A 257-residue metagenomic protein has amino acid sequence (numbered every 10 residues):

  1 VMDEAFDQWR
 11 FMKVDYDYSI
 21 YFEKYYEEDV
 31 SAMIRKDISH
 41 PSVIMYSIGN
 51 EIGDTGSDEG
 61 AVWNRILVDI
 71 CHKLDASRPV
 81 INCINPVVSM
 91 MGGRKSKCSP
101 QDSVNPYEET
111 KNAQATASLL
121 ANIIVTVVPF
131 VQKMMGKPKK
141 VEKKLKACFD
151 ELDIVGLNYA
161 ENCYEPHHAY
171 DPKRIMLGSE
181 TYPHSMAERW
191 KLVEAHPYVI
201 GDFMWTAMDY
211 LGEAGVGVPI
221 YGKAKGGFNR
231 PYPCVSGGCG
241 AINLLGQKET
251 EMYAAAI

Functional and structural regions predicted by a protein language model:
V1-I257: Extended substrate-binding grooves/exosites of carbohydrate-active enzymes
